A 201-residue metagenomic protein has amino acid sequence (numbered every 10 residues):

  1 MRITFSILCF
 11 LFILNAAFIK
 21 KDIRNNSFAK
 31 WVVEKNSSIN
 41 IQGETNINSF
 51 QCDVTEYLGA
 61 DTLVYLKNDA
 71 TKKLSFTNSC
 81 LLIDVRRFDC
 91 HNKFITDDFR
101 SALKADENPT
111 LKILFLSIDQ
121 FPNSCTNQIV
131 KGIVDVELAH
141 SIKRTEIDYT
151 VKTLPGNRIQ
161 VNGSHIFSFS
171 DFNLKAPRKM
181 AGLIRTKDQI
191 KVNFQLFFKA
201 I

Functional and structural regions predicted by a protein language model:
R2-I3, F18: N-terminal leader/targeting segments
I3-I13: Sec-dependent N-terminal signal peptides
F18-I201: Low-complexity, acidic/polar, glycine-enriched regions of mature
